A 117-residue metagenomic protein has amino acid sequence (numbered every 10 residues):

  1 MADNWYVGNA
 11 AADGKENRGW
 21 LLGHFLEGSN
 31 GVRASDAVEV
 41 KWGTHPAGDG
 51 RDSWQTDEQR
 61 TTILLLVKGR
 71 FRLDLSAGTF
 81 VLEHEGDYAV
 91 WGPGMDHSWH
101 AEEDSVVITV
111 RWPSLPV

Functional and structural regions predicted by a protein language model:
M1-A47, R51-W54: A short, N-terminal "cap"/entry segment at the start of jelly-roll beta-barrel domains of the cupin/DSBH fold
V32-A34, R51-E58, L75, V81 (+1 more regions): Short histidine-centered beta-strand/loop micro-motifs that create catalytic or ligand/metal-coordination sites
G43, Y88-V90, E103-V117: A short hydrophobic beta-strand segment most commonly corresponding to one strand of the jelly-roll/cupin
T56-R72: Short, conserved beta-strand element in jelly-roll/cupin
V67, L75-A77, A101, T109-R111: Residue-level recognition of conserved beta-strand positions in structured domain cores
A77-G94: Short acidic-glycine-tyrosine-enriched beta hairpin
